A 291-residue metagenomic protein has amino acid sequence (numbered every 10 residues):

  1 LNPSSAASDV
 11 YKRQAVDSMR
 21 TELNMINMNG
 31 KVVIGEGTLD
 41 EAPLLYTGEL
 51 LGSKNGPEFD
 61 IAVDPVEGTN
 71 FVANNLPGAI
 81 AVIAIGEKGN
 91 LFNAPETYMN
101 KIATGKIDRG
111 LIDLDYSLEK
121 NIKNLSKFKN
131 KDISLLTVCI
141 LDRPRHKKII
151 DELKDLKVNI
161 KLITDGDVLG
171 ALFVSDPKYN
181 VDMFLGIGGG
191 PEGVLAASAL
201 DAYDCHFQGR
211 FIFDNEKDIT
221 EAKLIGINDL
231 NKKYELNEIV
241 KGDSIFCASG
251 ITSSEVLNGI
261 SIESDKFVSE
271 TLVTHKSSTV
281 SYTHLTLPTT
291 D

Functional and structural regions predicted by a protein language model:
L1-A7, Y11, H284-D291: Single conserved hydrophobic/aromatic residue that forms the stacking wall/gate of nucleotide- or nucleobase-binding
S5-A62, K120-K129, K154, V168-L169 (+3 more regions): N-terminal subdomain of lithium-sensitive/metallo-dependent phosphomonoesterases centered on the IMPase/IPPase/PAP
V32-E36, I61-V63, V72-N74, N93-A94 (+5 more regions): General beta-strand structural signal in soluble alpha/beta enzymes
L44-Y46, N74-L76, A94-T97, I149-L153 (+3 more regions): Short acidic, glycine/serine/threonine-rich loops at helix termini
G56-E67, F71-F92: DPxDG-like acidic metal-binding loop motif
V82, E87-L162, I225, S254-S261 (+2 more regions): Acidic beta-strand-loop-alpha-helix segment within the catalytic core of divalent metal-dependent phosphate-processing
F173-L285: Oxyanion/phosphate-interacting regions
